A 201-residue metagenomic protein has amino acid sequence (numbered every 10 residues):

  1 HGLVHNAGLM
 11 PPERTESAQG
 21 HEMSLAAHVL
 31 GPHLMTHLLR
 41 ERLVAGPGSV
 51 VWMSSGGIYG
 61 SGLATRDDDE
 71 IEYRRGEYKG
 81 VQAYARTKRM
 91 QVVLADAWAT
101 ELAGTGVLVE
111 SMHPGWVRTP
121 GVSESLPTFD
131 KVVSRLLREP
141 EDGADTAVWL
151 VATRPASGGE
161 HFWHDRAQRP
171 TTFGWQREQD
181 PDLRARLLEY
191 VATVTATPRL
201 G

Functional and structural regions predicted by a protein language model:
G8-A18, E22, V44-T105, H113-K131: Catalytic loop of short-chain dehydrogenase/reductase
T36-H37, D96: A short, exposed helix-loop element centered on a Lys and neighboring polar residues
L43-V44, G158: A short, flexible helix-to-loop-to-beta junction within the catalytic ATP-binding CA
V50, V109-S111, E160-F162: Conserved beta-strand scaffold positions in the cores of enzyme catalytic domains, especially in NTP/NDP-utilizing
G62-R66, E178-G201: Non-catalytic terminal and boundary segments that flank Rossmann-like NAD(P)-dependent oxidoreductase
T87, V133-F173, P181-E189: C-terminal helical subdomain
